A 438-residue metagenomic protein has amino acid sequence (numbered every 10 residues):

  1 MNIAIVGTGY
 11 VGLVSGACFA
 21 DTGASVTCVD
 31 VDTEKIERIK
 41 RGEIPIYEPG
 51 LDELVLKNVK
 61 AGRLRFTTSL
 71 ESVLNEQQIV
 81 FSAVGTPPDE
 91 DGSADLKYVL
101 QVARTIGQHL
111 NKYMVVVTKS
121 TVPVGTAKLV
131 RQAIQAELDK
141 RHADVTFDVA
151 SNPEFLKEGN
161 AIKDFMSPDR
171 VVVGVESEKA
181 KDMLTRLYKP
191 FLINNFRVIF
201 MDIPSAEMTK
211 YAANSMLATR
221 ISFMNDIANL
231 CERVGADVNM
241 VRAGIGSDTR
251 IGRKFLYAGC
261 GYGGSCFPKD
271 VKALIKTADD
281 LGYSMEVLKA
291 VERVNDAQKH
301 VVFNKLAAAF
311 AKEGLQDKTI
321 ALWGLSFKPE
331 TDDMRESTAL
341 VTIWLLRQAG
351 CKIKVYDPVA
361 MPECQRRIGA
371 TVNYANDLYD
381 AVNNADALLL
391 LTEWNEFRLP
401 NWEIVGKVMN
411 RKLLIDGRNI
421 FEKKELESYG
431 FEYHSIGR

Functional and structural regions predicted by a protein language model:
M1-R438: Structural/interface elements that position substrates and couple domains in central-metabolism enzymes
